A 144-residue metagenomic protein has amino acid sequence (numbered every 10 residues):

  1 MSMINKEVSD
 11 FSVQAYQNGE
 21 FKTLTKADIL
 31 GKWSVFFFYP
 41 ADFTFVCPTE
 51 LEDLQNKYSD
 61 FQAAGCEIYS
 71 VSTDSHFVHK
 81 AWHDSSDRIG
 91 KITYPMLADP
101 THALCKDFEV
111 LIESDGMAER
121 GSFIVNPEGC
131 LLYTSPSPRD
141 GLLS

Functional and structural regions predicted by a protein language model:
M1-S135, R139, S144: Chalcogenol-based redox active-site neighborhoods
